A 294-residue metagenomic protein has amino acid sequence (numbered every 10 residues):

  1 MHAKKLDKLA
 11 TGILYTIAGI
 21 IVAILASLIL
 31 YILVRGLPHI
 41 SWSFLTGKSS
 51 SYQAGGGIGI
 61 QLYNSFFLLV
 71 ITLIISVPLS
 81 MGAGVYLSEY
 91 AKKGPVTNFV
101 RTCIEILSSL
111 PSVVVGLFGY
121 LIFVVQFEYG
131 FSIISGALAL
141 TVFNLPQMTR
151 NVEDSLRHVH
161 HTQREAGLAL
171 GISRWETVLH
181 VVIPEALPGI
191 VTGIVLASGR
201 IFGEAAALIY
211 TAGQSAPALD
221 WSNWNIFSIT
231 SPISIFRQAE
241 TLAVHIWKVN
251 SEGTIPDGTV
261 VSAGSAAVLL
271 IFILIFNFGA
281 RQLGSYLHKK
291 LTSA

Functional and structural regions predicted by a protein language model:
M1-A18, R281-A294: Transmembrane alpha-helical segments of polytopic membrane transport and secretion proteins
M1-I13, I32-I74, K93, K248-T259: Periplasmic/extracellular loop-to-transmembrane helix junction in inner-membrane transport proteins
Y52, G56, L208-L269: Interhelical loop and adjacent transmembrane-helix boundary motif in polytopic membrane transport permeases
Y63, F67-I75, L79, A83 (+4 more regions): Hydrophobic alpha-helical transmembrane segments of multipass integral membrane proteins, especially permease/channel
T72-I104, V125, A280-K289: Transmembrane-helix boundary motif in ABC transporter permease subunits
L73, R174-Q214: Transmembrane alpha-helices
E105-T141: Generic hydrophobic transmembrane alpha-helix motif, especially the helices
